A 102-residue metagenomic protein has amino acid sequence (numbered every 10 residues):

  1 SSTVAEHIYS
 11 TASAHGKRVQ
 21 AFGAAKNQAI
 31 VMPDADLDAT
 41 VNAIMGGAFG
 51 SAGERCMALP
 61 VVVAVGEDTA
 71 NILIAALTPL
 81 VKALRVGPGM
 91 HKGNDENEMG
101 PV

Functional and structural regions predicted by a protein language model:
S2-V102: ALDH superfamily catalytic-core signature
